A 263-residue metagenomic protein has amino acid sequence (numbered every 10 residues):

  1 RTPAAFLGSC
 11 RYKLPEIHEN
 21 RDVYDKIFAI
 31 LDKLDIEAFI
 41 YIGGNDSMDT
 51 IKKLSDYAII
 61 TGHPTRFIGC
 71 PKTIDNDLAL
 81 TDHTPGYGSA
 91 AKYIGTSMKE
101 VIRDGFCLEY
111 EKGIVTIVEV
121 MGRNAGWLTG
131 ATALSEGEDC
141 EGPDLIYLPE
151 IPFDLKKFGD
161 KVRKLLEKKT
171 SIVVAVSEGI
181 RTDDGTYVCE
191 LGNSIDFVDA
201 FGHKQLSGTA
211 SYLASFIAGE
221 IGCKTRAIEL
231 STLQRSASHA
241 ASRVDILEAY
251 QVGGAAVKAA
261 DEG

Functional and structural regions predicted by a protein language model:
R1-E37, D46, P85, K99: Glycine-rich oxoanion-binding loops at beta->alpha junctions
T2-K13, K72-D82, K112-I114, S194-I195: Gly-rich Lys/Arg/Thr-decorated short loops/hinges at beta-loop-alpha junctions or inter-strand turns that position
R11-K13, N45-S47, K72-N76, G122-N124 (+2 more regions): Acidic, glycine-rich active-site loops and adjacent beta-strand->loop/helix elements that engage anionic groups
E16, N76-L78, D183-Y187: Short acidic/His/Gly/Ser-rich catalytic and metal-binding motifs that mark active-site loops of diverse hydrolases
I30, A38-G43, D49-I68, T84-R226: Accessory alpha-helical/coil subdomains and C-terminal extensions that flank or cap enzyme catalytic cores
A79-T84, D199-G202, H239-D245: A short glycine/serine-rich beta->alpha loop
E220-A227, S231-G263: C-terminal active-site/capping subdomain that shapes the small-molecule cofactor and substrate pocket of enzyme
